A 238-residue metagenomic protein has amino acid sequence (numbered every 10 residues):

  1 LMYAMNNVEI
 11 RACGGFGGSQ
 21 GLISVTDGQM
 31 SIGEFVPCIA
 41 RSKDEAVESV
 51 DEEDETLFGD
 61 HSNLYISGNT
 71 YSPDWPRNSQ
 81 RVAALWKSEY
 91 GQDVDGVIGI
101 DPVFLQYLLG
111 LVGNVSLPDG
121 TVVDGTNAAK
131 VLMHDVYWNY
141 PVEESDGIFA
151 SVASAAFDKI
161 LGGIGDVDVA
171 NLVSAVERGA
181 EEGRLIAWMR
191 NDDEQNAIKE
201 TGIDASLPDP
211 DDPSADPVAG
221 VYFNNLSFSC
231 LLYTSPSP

Functional and structural regions predicted by a protein language model:
L1-F16, V25, V169-T201, A205: Non-catalytic accessory/assembly modules
L1-R81, K87, V94-T121: Extracytoplasmic strand-loop-helix segments at the start of, or within, the mature domains of secreted/periplasmic
M2, G120-V122, T126-A128, A219 (+1 more regions): A structural signal for beta-strand and strand-to-loop patches characteristic of beta-rich domains
N63-S67, L108-V167: Flexible, polar/acidic helix-loop-strand segments at domain edges
A84, S88, A155-D158: A generic structural signal for well-ordered alpha-helical segments enriched in polar/charged residues
D93-G99, G165-A170: Surface-exposed patches in mature extracellular/periplasmic domains of secreted proteins
M189-L232: Catalytic cores of secreted or luminal carbohydrate-active enzymes
Y233-P238: Conserved small/polar residues in nucleotide/adenosyl-binding loops
